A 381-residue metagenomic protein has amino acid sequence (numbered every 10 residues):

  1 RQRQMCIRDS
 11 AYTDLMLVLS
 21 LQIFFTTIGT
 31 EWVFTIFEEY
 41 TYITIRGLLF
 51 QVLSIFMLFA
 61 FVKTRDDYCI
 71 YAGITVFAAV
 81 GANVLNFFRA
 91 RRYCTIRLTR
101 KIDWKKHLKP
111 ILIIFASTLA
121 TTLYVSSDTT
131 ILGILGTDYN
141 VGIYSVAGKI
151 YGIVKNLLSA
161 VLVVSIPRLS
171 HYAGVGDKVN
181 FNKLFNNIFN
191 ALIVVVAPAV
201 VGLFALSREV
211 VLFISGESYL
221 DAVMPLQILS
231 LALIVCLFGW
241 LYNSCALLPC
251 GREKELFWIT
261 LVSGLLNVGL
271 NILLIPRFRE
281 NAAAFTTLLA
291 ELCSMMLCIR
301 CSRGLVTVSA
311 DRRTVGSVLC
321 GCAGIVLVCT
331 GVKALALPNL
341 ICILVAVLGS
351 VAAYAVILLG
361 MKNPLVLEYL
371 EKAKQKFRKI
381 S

Functional and structural regions predicted by a protein language model:
R1, A147, Y151-F189, V196 (+1 more regions): Helix-loop junctions and terminal segments of transmembrane helices in multi-pass membrane transport/translocation
Q2-I7: Short, small-residue-biased leader/transition segments that mark boundaries at the very start of proteins
V18-T35, R46-S54, Y71-F87, S117 (+7 more regions): Short runs within selected transmembrane alpha-helices of multi-pass transporters and secretion channels
A60-R65, T122-I153, V164-Y172, L203-S218 (+3 more regions): Helix-terminus/linker motif at the lipid-water interface of multi-pass membrane proteins
Y68, K106-I114, L132-G152, V179-N180 (+2 more regions): Interfacial/gating helices of multi-pass transporter permease domains
Y68-T75, G81-V125, T130, V164 (+3 more regions): Interhelical loop/hinge segments that connect adjacent transmembrane helices in multipass membrane
I113, D128-T130, G142-L162, I188-A191 (+3 more regions): Alpha-helical transmembrane segments of polytopic membrane transporters and translocases
G331-S381: Membrane-proximal transmembrane or re-entrant/amphipathic helices at the cytosolic face
